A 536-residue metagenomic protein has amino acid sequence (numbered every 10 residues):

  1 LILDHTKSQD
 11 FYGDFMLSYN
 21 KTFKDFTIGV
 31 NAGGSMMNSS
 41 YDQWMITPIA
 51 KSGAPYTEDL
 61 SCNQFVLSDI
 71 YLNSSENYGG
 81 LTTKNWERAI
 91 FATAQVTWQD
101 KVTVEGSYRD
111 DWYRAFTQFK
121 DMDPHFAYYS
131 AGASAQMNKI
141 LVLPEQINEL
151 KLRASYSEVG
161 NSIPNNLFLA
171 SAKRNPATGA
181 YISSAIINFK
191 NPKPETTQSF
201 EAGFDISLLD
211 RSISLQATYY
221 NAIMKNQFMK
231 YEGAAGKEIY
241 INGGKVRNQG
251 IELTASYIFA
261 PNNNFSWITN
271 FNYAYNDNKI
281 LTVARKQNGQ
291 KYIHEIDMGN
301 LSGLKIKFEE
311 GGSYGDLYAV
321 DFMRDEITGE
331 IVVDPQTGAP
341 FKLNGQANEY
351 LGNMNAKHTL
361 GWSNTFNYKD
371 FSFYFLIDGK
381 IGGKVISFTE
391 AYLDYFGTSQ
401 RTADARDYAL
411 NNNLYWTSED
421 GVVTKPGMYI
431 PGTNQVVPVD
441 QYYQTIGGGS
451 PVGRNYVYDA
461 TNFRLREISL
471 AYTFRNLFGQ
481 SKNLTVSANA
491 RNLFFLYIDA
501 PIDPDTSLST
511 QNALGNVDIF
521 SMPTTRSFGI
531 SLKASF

Functional and structural regions predicted by a protein language model:
L1-K305, V452-F536: Extracellular/periplasmic, surface-exposed regions of secreted and cell-surface proteins
M45-S52, I241-G244, I258-M354, V385 (+1 more regions): Conserved small-residue
D59, N63, T93, D205 (+4 more regions): Short, surface-exposed charged micro-motifs
Y113, K380-T485: Extracytoplasmic gating/loop element in the C-terminal half of outer-membrane beta-barrel translocons and assembly
S184-I186, G345-Q346, A356-K357: Flexible glycine/proline-enriched surface loops and loop-helix/loop-strand junctions
G345-A347, T359, F371, G448-N455: Short, flexible active-site loops
L351-F388: Glycine-rich, aromatic-lined ligand/substrate-binding cores of catalytic and carbohydrate-binding domains
